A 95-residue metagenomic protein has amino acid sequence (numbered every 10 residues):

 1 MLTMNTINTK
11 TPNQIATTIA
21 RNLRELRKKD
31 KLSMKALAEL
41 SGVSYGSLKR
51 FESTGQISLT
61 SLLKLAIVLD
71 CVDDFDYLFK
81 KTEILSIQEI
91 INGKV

Functional and structural regions predicted by a protein language model:
L2-K29: A short, Lys/Arg-rich alpha-helix, primarily the initiator
T6, D76-V95: Short, charged recognition helix plus adjacent turn of helix-turn-helix-like nucleic-acid-binding domains
R21-L37, K94-V95: Short basic helix-loop element that most often maps to the first helix and adjoining turn of HTH DNA-binding modules
L23, M34, Y45, L59-L62: Helix-turn-helix DNA-binding elements, focusing on the entry/boundary residues of the two helices that contact DNA
K31-K49: Short alpha-helical DNA-recognition segment
L40, L65, L78-T82: Short acidic/histidine-centered micro-motifs embedded in hydrophobic/aromatic stretches that mark compact functional
T54-I67: Short, basic-rich loop-to-helix N-cap that marks the start of a DNA-contacting helix
